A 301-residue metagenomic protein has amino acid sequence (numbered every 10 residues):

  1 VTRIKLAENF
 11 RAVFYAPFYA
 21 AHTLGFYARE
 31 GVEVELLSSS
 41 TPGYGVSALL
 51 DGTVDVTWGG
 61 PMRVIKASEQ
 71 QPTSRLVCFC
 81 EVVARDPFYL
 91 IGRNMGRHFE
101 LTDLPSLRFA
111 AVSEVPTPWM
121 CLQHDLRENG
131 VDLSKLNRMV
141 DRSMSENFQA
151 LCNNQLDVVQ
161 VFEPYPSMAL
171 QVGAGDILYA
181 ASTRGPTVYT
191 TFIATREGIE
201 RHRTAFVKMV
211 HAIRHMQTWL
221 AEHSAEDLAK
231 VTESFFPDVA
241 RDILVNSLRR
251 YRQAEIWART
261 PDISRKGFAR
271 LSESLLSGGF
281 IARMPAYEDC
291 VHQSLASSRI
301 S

Functional and structural regions predicted by a protein language model:
T2-V131, R138-D141, D157-E163, A174-A180 (+1 more regions): Short, glycine-/small- and polar/acidic-enriched structural segments that line small-molecule recognition paths
Y19, I65, Q123, S167-L170 (+3 more regions): Predominant activation on well-ordered alpha-helical scaffold segments within soluble catalytic domains
V54, W58, C152, Y251-R265 (+1 more regions): Short amphipathic alpha-helical segments at helix boundaries and their inter-helical linkers
N94, E146-F236: Pocket-lining segment of extracytoplasmic ligand-binding domains
S106, Q171, H292: Phosphate-coordinating loops and pocket residues in cytosolic domains that bind phosphorylated ligands
R201-A282: Secondary-structure end/capping motifs
S272-S301: Conserved C-terminal helix/tail region of periplasmic/extracytoplasmic solute-binding proteins
